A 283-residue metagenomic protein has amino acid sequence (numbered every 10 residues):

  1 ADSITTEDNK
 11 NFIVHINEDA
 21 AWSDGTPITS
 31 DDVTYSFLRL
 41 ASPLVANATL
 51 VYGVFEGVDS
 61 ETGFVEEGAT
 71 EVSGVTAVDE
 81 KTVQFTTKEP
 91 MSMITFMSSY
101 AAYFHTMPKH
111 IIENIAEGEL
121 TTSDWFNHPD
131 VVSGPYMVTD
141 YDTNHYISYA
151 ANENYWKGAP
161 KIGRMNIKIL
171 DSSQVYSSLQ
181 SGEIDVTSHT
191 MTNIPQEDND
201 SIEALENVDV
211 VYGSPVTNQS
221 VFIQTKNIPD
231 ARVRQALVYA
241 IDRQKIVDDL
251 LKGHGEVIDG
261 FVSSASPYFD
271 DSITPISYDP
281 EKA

Functional and structural regions predicted by a protein language model:
D2-L50, V78, Q84, S178: Aromatic- and charge-enriched surface segment that lines or borders ligand/interaction sites
T5, H15, L50-N114: Surface-exposed binding/hinge segments that line and control ligand-binding clefts or catalytic entry sites
G25-P27, D32, S173-T187, A231-Q235: Short helices/loops that flank or line small-molecule/ion binding pockets
T29-S36, T82-T86, G134-P135, G163-R164 (+2 more regions): Alpha-helical secondary-structure segments
T86-M91, S98-P160, R164, Q174 (+1 more regions): Gly/Pro-rich hinge or "lid" segments in bacterial periplasmic/extracellular proteins
N152-D198, V216: Ligand-site clamp/hinge motif
Q196-V211: Ligand-binding "clamshell"
V257-A283: Structural transition elements
